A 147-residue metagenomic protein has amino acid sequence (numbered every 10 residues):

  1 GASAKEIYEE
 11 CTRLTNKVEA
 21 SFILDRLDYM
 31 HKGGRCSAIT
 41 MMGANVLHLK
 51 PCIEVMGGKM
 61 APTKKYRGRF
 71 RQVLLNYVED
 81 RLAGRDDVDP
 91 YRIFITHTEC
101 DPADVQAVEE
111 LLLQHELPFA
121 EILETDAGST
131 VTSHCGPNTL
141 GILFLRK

Functional and structural regions predicted by a protein language model:
G1-K147: Mixed-charge interfacial surface used for oligomerization/domain docking and macromolecular partner engagement
